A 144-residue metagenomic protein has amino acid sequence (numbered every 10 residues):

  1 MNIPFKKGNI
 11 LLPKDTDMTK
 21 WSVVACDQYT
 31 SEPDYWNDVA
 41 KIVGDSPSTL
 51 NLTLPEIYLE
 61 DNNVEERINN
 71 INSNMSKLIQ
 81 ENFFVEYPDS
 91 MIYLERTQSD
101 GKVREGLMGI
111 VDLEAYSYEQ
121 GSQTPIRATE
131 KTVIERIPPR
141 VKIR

Functional and structural regions predicted by a protein language model:
M1-I143: A cross-family signal for N-terminal binding/gating loops and helix N-caps that shape access to the active site
